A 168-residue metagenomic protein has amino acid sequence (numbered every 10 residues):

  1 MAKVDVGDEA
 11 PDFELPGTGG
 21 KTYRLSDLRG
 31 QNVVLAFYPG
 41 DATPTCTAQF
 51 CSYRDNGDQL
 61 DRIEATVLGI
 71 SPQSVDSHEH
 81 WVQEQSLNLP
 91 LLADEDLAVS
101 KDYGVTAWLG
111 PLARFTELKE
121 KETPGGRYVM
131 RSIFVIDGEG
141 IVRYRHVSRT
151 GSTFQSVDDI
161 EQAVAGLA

Functional and structural regions predicted by a protein language model:
M1-A168: Chalcogenol-based redox active-site neighborhoods
